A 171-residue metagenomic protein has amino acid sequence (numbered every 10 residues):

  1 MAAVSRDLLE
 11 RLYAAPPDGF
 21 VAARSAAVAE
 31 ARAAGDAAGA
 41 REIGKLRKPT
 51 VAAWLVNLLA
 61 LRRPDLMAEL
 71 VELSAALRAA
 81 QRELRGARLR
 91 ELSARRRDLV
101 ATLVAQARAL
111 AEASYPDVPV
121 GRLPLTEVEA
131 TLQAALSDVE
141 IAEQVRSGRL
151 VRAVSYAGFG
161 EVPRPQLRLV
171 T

Functional and structural regions predicted by a protein language model:
M1-A15, A22, R32, P165-T171: Actinobacteria-biased recognition of intrinsically disordered, low-complexity terminal regions
V4-S5, V51, L73: N-terminal alpha-helical segment
L8, L59, D65-T171: Amphipathic alpha-helical coiled-coil/helical-stalk segments
R11-G19, I43, L61: A short N-terminal beta->alpha junction/helix N-cap motif
A23-D65, R78-R85, E91: N-terminal interaction modules that seed assembly of large macromolecular complexes
